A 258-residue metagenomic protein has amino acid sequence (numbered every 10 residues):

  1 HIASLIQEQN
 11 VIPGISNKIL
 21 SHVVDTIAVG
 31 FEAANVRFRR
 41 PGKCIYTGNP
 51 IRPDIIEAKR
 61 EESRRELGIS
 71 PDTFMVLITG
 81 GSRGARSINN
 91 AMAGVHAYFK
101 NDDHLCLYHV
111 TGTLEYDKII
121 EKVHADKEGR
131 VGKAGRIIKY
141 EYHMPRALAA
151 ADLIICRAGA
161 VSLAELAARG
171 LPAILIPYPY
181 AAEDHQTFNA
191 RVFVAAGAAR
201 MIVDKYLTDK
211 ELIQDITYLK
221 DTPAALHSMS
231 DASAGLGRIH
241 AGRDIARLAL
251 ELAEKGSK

Functional and structural regions predicted by a protein language model:
H1-E61, P71: Active-site-proximal region of nucleotide-activated glycan assembly enzymes, centered on histidine/acidic-rich loops
I2-S4, D152-L153, G170-Y178, A198: Structural loop-to-beta junction motif characteristic of Rossmann-like glycosyltransferase folds
S21, L148, L166-A167, I174 (+1 more regions): Short alpha-helix at the nucleotide-sugar/activated-sugar donor binding site of glycosyltransferases and closely
E32, G81, G112, G159-A160 (+1 more regions): Short glycine-/small-residue-rich Rossmann-like dinucleotide-binding loops
R60-E62, I69-I154, T187-A190, A195 (+1 more regions): Donor-nucleotide binding loops and adjacent catalytic segments primarily of GT-B fold Leloir glycosyltransferases
E141, P145, A149-A164, L171-P172 (+1 more regions): Acidic donor-binding loop of glycosyltransferase active sites
A225-I239: A short, well-ordered alpha-helix in the C-terminal region of glycosyltransferases
R238-K258: C-terminal alpha-helical cap of glycosyltransferases
